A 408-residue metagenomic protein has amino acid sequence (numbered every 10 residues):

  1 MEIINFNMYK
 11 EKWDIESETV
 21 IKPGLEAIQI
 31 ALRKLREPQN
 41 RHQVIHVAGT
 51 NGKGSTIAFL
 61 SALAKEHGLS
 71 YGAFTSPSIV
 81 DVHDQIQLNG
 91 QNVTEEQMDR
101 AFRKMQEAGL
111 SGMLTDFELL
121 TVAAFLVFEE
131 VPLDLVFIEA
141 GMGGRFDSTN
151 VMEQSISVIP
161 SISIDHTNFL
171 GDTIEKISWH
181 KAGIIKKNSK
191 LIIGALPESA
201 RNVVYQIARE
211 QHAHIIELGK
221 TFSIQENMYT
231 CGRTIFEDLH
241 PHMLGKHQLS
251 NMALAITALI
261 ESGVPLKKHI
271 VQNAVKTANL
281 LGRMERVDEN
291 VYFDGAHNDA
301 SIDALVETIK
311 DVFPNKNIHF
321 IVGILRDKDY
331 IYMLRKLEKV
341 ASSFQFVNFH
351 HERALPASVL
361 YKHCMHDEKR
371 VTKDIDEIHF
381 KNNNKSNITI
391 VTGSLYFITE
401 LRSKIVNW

Functional and structural regions predicted by a protein language model:
M1-G49, T56-A58, A62-L69, F74: Short functional linear segments
L25, Q29-N40, E66-M152, L170 (+1 more regions): ATP-dependent carboxylate-amine ligase catalytic core
L60-K65, F128, L337, C364 (+1 more regions): Hydrophobic alpha-helical packing residues
F74, K190-A195, F320-V322, S342-H350: Short internal beta-strands
G112, D134-E139, Q154-D238, M252 (+1 more regions): Acidic, Mg2+-coordinating active-site environments of NTP-dependent enzymes
L135-A140, F146-V158, I162-H166, K176 (+1 more regions): Nucleotide phosphate-binding/pyrophosphate-handling subdomain across enzymes that bind or process nucleotide phosphates
P197-I215, Q225-M228, N290-V291, I331-I388: C-terminal helical cap/extension that packs against the catalytic core of soluble nucleotide-cofactor enzymes
E377-V406: A glycine-rich beta-strand to alpha-helix segment that forms a phosphate/ribose-binding loop at ligand/cofactor sites
